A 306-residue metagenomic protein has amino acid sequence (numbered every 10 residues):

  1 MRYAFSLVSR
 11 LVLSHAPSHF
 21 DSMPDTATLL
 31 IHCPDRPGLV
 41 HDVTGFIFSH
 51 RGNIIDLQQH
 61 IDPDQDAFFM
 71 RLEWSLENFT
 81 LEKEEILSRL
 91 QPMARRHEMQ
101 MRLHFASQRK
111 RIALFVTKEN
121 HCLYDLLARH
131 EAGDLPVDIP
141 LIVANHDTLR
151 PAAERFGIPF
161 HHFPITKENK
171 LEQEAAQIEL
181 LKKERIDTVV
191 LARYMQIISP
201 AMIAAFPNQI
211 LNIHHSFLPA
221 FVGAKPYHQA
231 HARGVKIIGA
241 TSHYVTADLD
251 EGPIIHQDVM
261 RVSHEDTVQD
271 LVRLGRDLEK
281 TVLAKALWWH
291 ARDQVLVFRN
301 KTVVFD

Functional and structural regions predicted by a protein language model:
M23-K110: A conserved regulatory-domain signal marking ACT and ACT-like small-molecule sensing domains and adjacent regulatory
R109-D125: Short, low-order "capping/linker" segments at domain edges
H130-D138: A short alpha->loop->secondary-structure connector
V137-H146: Short internal beta-strands
H146, N169, Q173, E184-D306: Donor/substrate-binding cores of folate-linked one-carbon enzymes
E154, I158-E184: Adenosine-nucleotide cofactor-binding segment
